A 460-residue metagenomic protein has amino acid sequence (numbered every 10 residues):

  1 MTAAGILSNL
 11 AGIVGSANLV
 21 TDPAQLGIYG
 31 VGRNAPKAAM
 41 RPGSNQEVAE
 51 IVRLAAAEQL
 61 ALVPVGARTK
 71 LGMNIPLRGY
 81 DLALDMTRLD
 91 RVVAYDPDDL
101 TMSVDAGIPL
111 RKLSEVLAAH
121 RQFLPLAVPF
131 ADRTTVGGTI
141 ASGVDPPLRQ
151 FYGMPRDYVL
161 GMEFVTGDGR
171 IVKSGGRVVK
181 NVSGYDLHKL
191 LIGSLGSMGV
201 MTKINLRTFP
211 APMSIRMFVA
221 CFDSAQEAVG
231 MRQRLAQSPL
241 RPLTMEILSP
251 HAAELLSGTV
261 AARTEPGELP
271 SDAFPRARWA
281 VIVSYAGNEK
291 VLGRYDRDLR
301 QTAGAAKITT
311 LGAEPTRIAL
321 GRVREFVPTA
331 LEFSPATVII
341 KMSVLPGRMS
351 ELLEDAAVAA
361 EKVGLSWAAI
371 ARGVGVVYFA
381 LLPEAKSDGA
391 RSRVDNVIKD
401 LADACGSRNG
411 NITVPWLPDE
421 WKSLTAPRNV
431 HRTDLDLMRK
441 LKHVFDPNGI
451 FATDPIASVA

Functional and structural regions predicted by a protein language model:
A3-G5, E47-E50, R111-K112, Q226-G230 (+3 more regions): Short, conserved charged micro-motifs
G5-N9, A225-E265, P346-G364, R393-A402: Short amphipathic alpha-helix segments
L10, G30-V63, Y80, M86-D132 (+3 more regions): N-terminal glycine-rich flavin-associated loop
V14-V31, L62: N-terminal glycine-rich anion-binding loops that anchor highly charged ligand groups
A35, L60, G66-A67, G72-D81 (+3 more regions): Conserved glycine-rich FAD pyrophosphate-binding loop
G43, A220-S224, V283-E289, M342-G347 (+1 more regions): Short beta-strand-to-loop capping motifs
L100, R276-A286, V374-L382: A generic structural motif
A141, L160-A336: C-terminal substrate-binding/cap subdomain adjacent to the FAD-binding core in PCMH-type and related FAD-linked
